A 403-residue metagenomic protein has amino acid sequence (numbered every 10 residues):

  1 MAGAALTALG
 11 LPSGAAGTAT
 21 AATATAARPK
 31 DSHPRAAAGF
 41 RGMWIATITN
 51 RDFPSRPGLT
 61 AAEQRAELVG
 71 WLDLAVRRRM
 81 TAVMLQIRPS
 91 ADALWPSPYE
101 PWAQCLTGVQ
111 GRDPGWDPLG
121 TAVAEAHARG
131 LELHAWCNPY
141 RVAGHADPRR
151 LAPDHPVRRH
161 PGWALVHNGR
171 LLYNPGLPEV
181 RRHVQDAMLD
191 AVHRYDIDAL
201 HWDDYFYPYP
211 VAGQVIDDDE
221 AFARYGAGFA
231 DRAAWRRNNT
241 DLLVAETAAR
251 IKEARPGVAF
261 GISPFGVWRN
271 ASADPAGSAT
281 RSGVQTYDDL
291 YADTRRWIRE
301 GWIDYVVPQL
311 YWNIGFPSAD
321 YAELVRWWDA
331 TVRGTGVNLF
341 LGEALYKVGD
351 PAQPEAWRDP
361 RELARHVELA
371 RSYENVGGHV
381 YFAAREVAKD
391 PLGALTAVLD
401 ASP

Functional and structural regions predicted by a protein language model:
M1-T18: N-terminal export signals
P34-G42, M80-A91, D117-L165, H201-D204 (+2 more regions): Glycine-rich, aromatic-flanked loop segments that form ligand/cofactor-binding clefts across common enzyme folds
A38, A46-R65, A135, Y140-D190 (+2 more regions): Active-site-adjacent "subsite" loops/lids of carbohydrate-active enzymes
I45-T47, G261-R281, L324, W328-L363: Active-site clefts of carbohydrate-active enzymes
A66-D92, R194: Catalytic domains of carbohydrate-active enzymes, especially glycoside hydrolases
R88, R129, R158-W302, Y311-W312: Polysaccharide-binding and catalytic clefts of secreted carbohydrate-active enzymes
R88-N138, G228-A254, D320: Aromatic-lined substrate-binding rim segments of carbohydrate-active enzymes
Y291-T294, R299-P317, G334-P403: Substrate-binding cleft of secreted/luminal carbohydrate-active enzymes
